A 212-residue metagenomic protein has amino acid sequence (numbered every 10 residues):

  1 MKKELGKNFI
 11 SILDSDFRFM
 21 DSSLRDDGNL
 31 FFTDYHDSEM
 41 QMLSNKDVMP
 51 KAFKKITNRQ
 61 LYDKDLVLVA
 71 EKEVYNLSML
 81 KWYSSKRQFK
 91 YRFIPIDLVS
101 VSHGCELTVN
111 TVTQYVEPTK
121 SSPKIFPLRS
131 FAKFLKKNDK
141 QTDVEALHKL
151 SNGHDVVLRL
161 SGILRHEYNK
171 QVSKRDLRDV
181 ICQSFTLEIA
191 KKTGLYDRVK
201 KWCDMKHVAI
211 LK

Functional and structural regions predicted by a protein language model:
M1-K212: Acidic, divalent-metal-binding catalytic cores of TOPRIM and closely related two-metal-ion phosphodiester/pyrophosphate
